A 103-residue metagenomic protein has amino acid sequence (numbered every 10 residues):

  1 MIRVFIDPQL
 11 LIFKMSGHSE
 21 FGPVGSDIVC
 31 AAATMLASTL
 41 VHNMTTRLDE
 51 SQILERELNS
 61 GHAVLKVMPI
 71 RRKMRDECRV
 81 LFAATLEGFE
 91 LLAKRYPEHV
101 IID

Functional and structural regions predicted by a protein language model:
M1-I28, V41-D103: N-terminal intrinsically disordered, cationic/polar leader segments that include organellar targeting peptides
V29, A33: Short, conserved glycine- and acidic-residue-centered signature motifs in active-site or ligand-binding loops
